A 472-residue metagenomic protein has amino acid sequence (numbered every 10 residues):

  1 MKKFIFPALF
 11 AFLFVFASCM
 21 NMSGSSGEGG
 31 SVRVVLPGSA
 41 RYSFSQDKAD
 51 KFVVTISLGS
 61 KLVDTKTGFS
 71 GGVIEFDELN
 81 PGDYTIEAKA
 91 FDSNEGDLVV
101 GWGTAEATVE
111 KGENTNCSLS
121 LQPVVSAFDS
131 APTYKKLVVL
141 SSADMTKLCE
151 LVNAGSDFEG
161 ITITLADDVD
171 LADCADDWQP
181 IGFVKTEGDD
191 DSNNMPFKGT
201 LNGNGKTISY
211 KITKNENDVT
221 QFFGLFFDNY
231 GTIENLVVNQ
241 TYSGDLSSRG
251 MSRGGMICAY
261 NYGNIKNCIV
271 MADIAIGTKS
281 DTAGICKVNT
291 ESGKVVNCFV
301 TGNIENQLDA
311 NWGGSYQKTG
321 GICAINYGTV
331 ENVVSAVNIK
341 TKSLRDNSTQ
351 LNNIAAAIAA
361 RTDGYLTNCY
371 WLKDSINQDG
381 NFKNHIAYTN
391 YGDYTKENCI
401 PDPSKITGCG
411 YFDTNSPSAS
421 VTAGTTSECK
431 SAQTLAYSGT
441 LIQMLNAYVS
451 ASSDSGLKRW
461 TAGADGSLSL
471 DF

Functional and structural regions predicted by a protein language model:
M1-F4: Positively charged n-region of N-terminal signal peptides that target proteins for export
P7, V15-R41, G112, C117-L119 (+2 more regions): Bacterial Sec-dependent N-terminal signal peptides
R41-S60: Short, ordered, surface-exposed loop/turn motifs in non-cytosolic proteins
G59-V73: Short, acidic Ser/Thr/Gly-rich low-complexity loop/linker segments typical of extracellular and cell-surface proteins
K66, E75-D77, F226, I322: Hydrophobic core positions of the immunoglobulin-like beta-sandwich fold
K66-S70, F91-V125: Structured interaction patches on ligand/partner-binding surfaces of diverse proteins
G71-E87: Short Pro-Gly-centered beta-turn/loop motif in secreted/extracellular proteins
V125-F472: Surface-exposed repetitive/solenoidal architectures
